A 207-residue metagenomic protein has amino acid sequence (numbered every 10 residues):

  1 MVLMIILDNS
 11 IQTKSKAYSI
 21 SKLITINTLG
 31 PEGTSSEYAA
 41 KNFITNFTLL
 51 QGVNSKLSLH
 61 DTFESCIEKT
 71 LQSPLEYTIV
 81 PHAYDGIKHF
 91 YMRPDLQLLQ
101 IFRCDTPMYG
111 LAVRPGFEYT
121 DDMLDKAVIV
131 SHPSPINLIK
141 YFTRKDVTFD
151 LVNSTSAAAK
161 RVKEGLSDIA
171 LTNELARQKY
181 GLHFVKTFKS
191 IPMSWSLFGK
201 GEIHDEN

Functional and structural regions predicted by a protein language model:
V2-N207: Domain-level signature for soluble enzymes in the chorismate/prephenate branch of the shikimate pathway
